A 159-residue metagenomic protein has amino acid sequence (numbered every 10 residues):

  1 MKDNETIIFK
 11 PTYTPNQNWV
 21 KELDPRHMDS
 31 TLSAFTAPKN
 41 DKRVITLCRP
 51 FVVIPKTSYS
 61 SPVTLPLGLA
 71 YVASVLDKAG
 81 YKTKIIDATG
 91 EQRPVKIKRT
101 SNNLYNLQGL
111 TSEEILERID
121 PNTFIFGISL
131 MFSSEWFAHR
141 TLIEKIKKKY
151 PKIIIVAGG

Functional and structural regions predicted by a protein language model:
M1-G158: A short, structured N-terminal alpha-helical element that caps or precedes a catalytic domain
